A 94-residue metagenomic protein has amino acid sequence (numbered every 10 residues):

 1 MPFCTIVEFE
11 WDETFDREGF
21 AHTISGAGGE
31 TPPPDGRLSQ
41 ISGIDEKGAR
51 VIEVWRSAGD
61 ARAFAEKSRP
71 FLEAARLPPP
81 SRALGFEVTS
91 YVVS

Functional and structural regions predicted by a protein language model:
M1-I52, R56-P70, L77-S94: Short S/T/G/P-rich N-terminal loop/turn motif that feeds into the first structured element of a domain
